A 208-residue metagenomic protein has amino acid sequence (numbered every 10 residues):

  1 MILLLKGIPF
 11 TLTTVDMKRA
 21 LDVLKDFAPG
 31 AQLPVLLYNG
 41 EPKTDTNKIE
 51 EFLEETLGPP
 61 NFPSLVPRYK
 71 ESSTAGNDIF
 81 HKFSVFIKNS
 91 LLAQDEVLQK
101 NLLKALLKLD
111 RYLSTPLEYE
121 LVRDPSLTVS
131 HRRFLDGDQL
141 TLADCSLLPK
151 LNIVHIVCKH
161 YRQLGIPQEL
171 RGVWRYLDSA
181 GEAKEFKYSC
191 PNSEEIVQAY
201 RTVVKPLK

Functional and structural regions predicted by a protein language model:
M1-Q139, L207: GST-like domain detector, emphasizing the conserved glutathione-binding G-site in the N-terminal thioredoxin-like
L65, Y188-C190: Short, hydrophobic secondary-structure boundary micro-motifs
E96-K100, K159-Q168: Acidic, serine/threonine/proline-rich low-complexity intrinsically disordered regions
Q99-L102, G181-E182, E195: Domain-length accessory/inserted modules outside core catalytic folds
L135-H160, G172-W174: GST superfamily/GST-like fold recognition
P167, R171-E182: Catalytic lobes of large eukaryotic enzymes
E194-K208: C-terminal helix/juxtamembrane-tail motif
